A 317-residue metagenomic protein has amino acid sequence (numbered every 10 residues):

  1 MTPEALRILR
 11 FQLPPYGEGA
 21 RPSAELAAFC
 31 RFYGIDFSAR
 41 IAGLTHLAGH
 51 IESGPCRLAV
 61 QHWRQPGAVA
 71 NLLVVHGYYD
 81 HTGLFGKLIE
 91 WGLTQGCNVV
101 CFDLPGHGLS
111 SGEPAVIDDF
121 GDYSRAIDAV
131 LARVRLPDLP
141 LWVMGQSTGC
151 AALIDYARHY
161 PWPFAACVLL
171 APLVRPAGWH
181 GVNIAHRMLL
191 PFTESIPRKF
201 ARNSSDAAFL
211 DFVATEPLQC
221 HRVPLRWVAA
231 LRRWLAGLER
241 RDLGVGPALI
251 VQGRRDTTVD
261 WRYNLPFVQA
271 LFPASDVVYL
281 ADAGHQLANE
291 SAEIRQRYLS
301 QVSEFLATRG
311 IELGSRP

Functional and structural regions predicted by a protein language model:
M1-E52, R57-W63: An N-terminal hydrophobic leader/cap segment in hydrolases
V69, G77-D80, R254: Active-site glycine-rich loops that stabilize anionic/oxyanionic intermediates across multiple enzyme folds
Y78-L84, H107-V134: Catalytic nucleophile-loop/oxyanion-hole region of alpha/beta-hydrolase and closely related hydrolase-like folds
T82, I89-E113: Conserved alpha/beta-hydrolase
W142-R226: Alpha/beta-hydrolase-fold enzymes
G244, I250-Q252, D256: Short beta-strand/loop motif that positions the catalytic acidic residue of the alpha/beta-hydrolase fold
G246, D260-Q269: Short alpha-helix in the alpha/beta-hydrolase fold that links the catalytic acid
S275-D276, A281-P317: Catalytic active-site module of serine/aspartate enzymes centered on a nucleophile-bearing elbow/loop
